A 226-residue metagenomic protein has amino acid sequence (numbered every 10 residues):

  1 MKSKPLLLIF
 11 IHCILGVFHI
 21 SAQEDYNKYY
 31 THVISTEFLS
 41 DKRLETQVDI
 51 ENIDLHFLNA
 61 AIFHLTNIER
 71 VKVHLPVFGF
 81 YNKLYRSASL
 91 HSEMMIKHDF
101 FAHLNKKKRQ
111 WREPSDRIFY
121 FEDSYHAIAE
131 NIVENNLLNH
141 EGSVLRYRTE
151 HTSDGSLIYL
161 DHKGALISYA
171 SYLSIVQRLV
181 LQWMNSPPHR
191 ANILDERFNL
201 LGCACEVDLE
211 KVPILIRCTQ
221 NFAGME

Functional and structural regions predicted by a protein language model:
M1-L7: Bacterial N-terminal signal peptides that target proteins for export
L8-G16: Bacterial N-terminal signal peptides
I14, K72-H74, H126, P187: A generic, residue-level signal for flexible/boundary positions that often mark functional hotspots
I20-E24: Boundary at the C-terminal end of the N-terminal hydrophobic targeting segment
D25-S40: N-terminal hydrophobic or amphipathic helices/low-complexity stretches enriched in small/hydrophobic/Pro/Gly
D25-Y26, R112-M225: A well-ordered secondary-structure block
I34, D41-F121, R190, E196-D208: Short, well-ordered surface patches within globular domains
